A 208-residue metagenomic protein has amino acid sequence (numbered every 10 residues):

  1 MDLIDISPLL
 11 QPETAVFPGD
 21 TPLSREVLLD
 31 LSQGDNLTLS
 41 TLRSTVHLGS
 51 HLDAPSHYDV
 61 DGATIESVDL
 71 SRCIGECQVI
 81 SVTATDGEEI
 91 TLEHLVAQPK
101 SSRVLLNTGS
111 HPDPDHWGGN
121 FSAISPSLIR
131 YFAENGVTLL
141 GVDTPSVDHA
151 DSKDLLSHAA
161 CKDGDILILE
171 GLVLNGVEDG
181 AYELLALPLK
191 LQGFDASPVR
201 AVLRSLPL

Functional and structural regions predicted by a protein language model:
M1-L208: Active-/binding-site microenvironments in catalytic and ligand-binding cores
